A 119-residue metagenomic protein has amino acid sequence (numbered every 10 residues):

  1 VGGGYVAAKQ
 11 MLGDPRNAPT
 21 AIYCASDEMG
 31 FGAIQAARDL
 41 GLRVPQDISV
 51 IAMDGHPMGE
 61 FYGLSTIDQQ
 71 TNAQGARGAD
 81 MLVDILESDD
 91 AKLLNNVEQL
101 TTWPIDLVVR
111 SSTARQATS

Functional and structural regions predicted by a protein language model:
V1: Conserved active-site histidine-acidic residue motif and adjacent donor-binding/catalytic loop of glycosyltransferases
K9, G13-T118: Flexible loop/turn connectors
